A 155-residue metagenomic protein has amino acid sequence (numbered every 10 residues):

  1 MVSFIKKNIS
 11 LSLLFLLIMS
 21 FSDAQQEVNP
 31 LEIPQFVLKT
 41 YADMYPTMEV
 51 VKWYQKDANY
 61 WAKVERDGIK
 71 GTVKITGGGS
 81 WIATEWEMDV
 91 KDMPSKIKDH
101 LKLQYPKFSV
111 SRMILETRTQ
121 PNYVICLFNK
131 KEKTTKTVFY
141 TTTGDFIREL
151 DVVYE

Functional and structural regions predicted by a protein language model:
M1-V28: Bacterial Sec-dependent N-terminal signal peptides
Q25-E155: Interaction-mediating elements
